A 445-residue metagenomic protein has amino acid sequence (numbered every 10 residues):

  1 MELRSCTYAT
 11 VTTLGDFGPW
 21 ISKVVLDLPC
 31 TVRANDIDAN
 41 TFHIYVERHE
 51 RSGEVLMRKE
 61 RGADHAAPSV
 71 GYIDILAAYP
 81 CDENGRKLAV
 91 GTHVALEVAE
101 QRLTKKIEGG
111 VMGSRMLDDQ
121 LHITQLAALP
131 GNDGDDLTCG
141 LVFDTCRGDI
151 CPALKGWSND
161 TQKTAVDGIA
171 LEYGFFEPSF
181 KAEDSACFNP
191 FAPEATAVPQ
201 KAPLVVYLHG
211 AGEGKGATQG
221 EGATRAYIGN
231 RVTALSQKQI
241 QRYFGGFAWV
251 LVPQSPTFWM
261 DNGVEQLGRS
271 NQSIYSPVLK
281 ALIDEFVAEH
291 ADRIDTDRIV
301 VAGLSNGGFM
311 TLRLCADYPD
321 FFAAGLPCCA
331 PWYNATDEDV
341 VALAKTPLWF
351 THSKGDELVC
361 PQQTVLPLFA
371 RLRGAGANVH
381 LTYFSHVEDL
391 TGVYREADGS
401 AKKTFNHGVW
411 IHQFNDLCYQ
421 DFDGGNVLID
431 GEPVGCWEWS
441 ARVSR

Functional and structural regions predicted by a protein language model:
M1-V25, A39-T41, V46-A202: A domain-start/cap signature at the N-terminus of enzymes
I107-G110, K215-T224, D261-Q266, R313-L314 (+3 more regions): Short, solvent-exposed loop/turn and secondary-structure capping segments
T196-Q200, D261-S305: Gly/Ser-rich "nucleophile elbow"/oxyanion-hole loop immediately N-terminal to the catalytic nucleophile in hydrolases
A202-L204, A211-P277: Active-site machinery of serine-nucleophile hydrolases
A211, S255, L326-Y333, G355: Active-site nucleophile loop of the alpha/beta-hydrolase fold
G245-A248, A342-L348: Short, proline-enriched alpha-helix->beta-strand connector loops that line the catalytic pocket of alpha/beta-hydrolase
E289-D292, T296-A342: Primarily recognizes the serine-hydrolase "nucleophile elbow" in alpha/beta-hydrolase and SGNH/GDSL folds
W349-T351, G355-L358, Q363-F369, R373-R445: C-terminal catalytic histidine-bearing segment of alpha/beta-hydrolase fold enzymes
